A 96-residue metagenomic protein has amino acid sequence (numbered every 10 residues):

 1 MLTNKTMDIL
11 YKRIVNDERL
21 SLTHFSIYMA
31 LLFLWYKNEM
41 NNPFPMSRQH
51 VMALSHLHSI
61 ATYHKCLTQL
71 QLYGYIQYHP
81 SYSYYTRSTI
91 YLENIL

Functional and structural regions predicted by a protein language model:
M1-L54, L72: Short recognition helix of helix-turn-helix/winged-helix DNA-binding domains
Y36-L96: Winged helix-turn-helix DNA-binding recognition segment
